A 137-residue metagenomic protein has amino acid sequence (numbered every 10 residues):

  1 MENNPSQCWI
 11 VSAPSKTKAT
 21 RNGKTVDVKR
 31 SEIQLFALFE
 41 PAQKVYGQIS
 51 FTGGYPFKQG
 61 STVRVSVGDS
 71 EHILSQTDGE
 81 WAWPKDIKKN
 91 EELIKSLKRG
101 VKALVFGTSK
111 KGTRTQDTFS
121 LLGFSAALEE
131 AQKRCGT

Functional and structural regions predicted by a protein language model:
M1-T137: A generic "folded-domain core" signal
